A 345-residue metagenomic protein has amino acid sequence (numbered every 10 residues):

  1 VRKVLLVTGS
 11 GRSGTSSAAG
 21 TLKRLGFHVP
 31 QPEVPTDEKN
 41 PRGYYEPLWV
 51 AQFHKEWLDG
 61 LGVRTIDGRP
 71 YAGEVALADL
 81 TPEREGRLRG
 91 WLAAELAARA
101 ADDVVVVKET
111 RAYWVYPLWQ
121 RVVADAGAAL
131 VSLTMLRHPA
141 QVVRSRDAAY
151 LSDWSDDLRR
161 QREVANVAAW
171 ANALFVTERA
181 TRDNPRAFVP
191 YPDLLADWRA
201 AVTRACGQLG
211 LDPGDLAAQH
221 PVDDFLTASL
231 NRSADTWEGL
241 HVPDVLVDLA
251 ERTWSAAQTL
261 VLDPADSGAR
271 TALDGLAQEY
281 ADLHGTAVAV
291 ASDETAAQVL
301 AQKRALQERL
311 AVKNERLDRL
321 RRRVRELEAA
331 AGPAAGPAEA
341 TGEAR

Functional and structural regions predicted by a protein language model:
V1-L88, V312-E315, R319-R325, A329: PAPS-dependent sulfotransferase catalytic core
T15, Y113-P117, W198: Short, well-ordered alpha-helical microsegments
V34-P41, T134-P139, R144, R182-R252: The conserved 3'-phosphoadenosine-5'-phosphosulfate
R84-L118: Glycine-rich phosphate-binding loop used to anchor ATP phosphates in small-molecule kinases, encompassing both
E95-D103, V176-A187: A structural motif corresponding to the C-terminal end of an alpha-helix and its immediate exit/capping segment
K108-A112, A126-A148: Conserved phosphate-donor/acceptor-positioning beta-strand/loop module used by diverse small-molecule
Y150-A169: Lumenal/extracellular "mature" regions of secretory-pathway glycan-modifying transferases
G207, L211-R345: PAPS-dependent sulfotransferases, especially Golgi type II membrane carbohydrate sulfotransferases
